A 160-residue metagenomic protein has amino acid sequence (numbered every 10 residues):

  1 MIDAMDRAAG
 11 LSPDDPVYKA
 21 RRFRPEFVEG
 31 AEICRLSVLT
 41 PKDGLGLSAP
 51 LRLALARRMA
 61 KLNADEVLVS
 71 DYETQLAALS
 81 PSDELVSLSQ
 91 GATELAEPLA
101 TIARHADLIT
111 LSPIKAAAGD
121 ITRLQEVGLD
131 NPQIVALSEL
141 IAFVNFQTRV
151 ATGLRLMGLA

Functional and structural regions predicted by a protein language model:
M1-S87, T101, L159: Secretory/endomembrane lumenal or extracellular ectodomains immediately following the signal peptide
G44-L51, E97, G128-Q133: Structural motif
L53-V67, P98-A116, S138-I141: Amphipathic, charged-and-aliphatic alpha-helical interface segments that function as noncatalytic docking
L76-D83, P113-R123: Acidic-glycine-rich active-site phosphate/pyrophosphate-binding loop
E84-G91, L108, A118: Alpha-helical propensity feature that highlights long, continuous alpha-helices across diverse contexts
S89-E97, T101: Short, mixed-charge amphipathic alpha-helical segments
A116-A160: Preference for long, well-ordered alpha-helical segments
